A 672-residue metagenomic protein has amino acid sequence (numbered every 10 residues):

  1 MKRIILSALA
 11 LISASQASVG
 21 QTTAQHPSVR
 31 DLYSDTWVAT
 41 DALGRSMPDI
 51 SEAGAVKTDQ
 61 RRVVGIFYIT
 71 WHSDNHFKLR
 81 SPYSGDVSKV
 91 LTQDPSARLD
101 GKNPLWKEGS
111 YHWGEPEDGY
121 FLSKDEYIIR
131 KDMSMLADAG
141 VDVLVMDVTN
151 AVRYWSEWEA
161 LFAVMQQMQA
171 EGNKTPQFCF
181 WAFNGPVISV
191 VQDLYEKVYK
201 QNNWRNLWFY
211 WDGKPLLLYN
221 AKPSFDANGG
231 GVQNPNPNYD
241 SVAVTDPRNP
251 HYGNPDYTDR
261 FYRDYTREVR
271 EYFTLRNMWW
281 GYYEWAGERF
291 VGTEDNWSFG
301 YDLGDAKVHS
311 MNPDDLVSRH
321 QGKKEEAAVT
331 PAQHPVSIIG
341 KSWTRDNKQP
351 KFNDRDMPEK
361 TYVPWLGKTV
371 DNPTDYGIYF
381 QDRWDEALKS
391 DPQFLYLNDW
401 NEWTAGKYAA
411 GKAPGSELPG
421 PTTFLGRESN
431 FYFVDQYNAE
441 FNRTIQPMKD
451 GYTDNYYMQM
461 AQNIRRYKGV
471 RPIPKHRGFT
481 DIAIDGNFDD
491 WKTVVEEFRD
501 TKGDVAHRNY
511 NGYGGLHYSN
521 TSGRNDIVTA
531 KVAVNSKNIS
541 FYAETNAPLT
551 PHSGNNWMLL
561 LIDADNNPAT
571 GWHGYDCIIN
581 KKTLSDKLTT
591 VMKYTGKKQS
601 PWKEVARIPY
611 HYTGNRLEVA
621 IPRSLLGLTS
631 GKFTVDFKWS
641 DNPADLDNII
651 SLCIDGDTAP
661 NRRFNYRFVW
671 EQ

Functional and structural regions predicted by a protein language model:
M1-A24: Bacterial Sec-dependent N-terminal signal peptides
W37-D41, S110-E126, V141-V152, P176-V187 (+2 more regions): The substrate-binding groove and active-site-proximal loops of carbohydrate-active enzymes, especially glycoside
M47-A160, D399, W403-I445: N-terminal carbohydrate-binding/catalytic regions of secreted carbohydrate-active enzymes
S51-H76, K222-G377, A387-L388, Q393-Y396: Aromatic-lined glycan-binding groove of carbohydrate-active enzymes
D59-G65, A139-L144, E171-F178, W204-N206 (+3 more regions): Loop/turn elements at helix/coil->beta-strand transitions in domains of secreted/extracellular proteins
Q167-M168, A410-F488: Aromatic-rich peripheral "rim/lid" segments of glycoside hydrolase catalytic domains that contact and position glycan
P474-F479, A483-D485, L561-K587, G614 (+1 more regions): Acidic/polar low-complexity flexible segments
G486, N538-A547, L617-R623: Short, well-ordered beta-strand segments enriched in hydrophobic/aromatic residues
